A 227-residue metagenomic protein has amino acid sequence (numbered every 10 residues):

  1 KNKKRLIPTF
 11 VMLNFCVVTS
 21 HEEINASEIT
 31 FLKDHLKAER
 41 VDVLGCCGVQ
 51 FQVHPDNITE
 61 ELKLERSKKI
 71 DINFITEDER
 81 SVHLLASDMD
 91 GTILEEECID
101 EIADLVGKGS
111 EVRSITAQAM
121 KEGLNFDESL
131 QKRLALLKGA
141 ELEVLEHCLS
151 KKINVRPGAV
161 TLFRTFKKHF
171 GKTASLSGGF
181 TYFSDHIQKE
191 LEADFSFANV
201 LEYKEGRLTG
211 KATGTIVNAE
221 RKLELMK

Functional and structural regions predicted by a protein language model:
K3-S87: Non-catalytic pre-domain segments flanking phosphatase-related domains
I29, E61, I99, S184 (+1 more regions): Generic structural marker for isolated residues within well-ordered, non-membrane alpha-helices of soluble domains
E79-L124, K132: Active-site neighborhood of HAD-like aspartate-dependent phosphohydrolases
G109, A140-V144: A short secondary-structure junction motif
L124-L136, A140: Long, charged amphipathic helices and adjacent flexible linkers at domain junctions
V144-K227: C-terminal cap/substrate-recognition subdomain and adjoining C-terminal extension of metal-dependent phosphatase-like
